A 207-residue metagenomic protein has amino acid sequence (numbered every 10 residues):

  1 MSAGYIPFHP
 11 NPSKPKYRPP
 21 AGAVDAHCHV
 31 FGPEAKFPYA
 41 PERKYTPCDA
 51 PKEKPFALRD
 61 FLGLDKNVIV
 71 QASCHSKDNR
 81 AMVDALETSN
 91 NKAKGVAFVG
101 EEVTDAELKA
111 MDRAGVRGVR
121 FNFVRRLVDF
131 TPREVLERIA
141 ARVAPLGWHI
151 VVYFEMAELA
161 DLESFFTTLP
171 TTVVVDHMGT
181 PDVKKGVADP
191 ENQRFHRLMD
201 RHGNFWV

Functional and structural regions predicted by a protein language model:
S2-L146, A157-A160, D189: Mid-domain alpha/beta scaffold segments of enzyme catalytic cores
P132-V207: Catalytic pocket-lining loop regions of alpha/beta-barrel enzymes, especially the amidohydrolase/enolase/GH5 lineages
